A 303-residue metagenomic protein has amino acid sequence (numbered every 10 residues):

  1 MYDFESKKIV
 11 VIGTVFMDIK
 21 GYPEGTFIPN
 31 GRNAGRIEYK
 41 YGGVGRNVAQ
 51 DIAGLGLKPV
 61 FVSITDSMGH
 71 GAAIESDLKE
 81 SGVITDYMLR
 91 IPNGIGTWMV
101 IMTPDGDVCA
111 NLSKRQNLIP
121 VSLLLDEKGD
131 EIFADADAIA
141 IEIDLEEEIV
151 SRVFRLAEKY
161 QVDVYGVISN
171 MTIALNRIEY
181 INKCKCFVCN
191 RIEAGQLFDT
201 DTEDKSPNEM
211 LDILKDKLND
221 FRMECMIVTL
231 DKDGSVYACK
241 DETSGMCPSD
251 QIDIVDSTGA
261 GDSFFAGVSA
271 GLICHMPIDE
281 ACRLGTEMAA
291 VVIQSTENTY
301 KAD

Functional and structural regions predicted by a protein language model:
M1-I64, G69-E80, I254: Glycine-rich phosphate/adenosyl-contacting loop at the front of the ribokinase-like
Y2-V11, N33, I173, D204-D303: Conserved phosphate-binding/catalytic region of the ribokinase-like
A53, E158, I273: Gly/Ala-rich phosphate-binding loop of Rossmann-like dinucleotide-binding domains, activating on the conserved
D77-P92: A glycine-rich helix N-cap at a beta->alpha junction
R90, V100-A138, I143: Conserved phosphate-binding/catalytic loop of the ribokinase/pfkB sugar-kinase fold
E131-I132, E179-Y180, N219: Structural alpha-helical scaffold elements that stabilize or flank donor/cofactor-binding regions in carbohydrate
A138-E209, D233-S235: Conserved beta-alpha-beta core of the PfkB/ribokinase-like small-molecule kinase fold
